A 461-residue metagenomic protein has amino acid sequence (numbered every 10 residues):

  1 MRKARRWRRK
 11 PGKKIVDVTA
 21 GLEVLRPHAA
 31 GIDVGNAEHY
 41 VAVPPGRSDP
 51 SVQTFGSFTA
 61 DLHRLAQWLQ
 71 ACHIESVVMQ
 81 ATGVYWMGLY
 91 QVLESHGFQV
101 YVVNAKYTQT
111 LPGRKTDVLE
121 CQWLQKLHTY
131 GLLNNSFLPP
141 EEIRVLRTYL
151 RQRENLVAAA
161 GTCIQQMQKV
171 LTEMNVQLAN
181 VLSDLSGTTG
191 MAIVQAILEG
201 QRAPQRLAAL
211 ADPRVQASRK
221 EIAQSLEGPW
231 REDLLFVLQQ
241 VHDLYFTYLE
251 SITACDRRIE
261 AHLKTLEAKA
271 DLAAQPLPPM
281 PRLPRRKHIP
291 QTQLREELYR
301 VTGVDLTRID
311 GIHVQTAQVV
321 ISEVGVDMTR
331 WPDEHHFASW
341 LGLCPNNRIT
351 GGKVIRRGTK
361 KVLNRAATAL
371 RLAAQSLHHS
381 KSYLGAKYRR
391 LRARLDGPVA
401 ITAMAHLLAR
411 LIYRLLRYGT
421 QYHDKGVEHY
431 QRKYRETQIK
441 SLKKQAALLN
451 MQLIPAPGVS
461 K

Functional and structural regions predicted by a protein language model:
M1-K461: A detector of single, family-specific signature residues that are central to catalytic or substrate-handling motifs
